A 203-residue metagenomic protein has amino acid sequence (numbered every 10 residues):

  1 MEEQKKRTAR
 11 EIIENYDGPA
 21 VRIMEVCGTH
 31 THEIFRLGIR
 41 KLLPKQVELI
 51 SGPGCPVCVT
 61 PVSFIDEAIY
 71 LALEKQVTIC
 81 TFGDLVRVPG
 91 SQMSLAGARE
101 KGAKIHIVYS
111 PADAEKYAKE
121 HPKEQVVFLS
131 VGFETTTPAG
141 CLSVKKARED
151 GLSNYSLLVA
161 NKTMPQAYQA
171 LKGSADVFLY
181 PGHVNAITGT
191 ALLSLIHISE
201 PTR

Functional and structural regions predicted by a protein language model:
M1-K123, T137, L158, Y168: Metallocofactor- and cofactor-centric catalytic cores in central/energy metabolism, strongly enriched
A68, S143, I198: Aromatic/hydrophobic pocket-lining residues that form π-stacking "cages" and hydrophobic walls in ligand
Q76-T81, L85-R87, P181-S194: Extended, charge-rich low-complexity interaction segments
L129, F133-L192: Phosphate/pyrophosphate-binding betaalpha-module
S194-T202: Residue-level detector of conserved catalytic or cofactor/ligand-binding positions in enzyme active sites
